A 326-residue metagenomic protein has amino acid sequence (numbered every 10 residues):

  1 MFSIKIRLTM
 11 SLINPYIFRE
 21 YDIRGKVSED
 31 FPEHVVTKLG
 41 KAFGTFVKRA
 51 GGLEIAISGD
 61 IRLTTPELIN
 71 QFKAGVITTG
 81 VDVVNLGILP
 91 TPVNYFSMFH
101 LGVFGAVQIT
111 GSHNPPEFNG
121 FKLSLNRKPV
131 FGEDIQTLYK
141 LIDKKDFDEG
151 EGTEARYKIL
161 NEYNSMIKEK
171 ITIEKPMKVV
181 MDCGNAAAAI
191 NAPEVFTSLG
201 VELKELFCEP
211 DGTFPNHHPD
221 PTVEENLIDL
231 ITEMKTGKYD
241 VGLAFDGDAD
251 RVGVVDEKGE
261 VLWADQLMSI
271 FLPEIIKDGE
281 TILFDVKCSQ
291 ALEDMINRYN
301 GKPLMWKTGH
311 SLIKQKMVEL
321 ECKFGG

Functional and structural regions predicted by a protein language model:
M1-T9: Short, Lys/Arg-enriched N-terminal segments with co-localized hydrophobic residues within the first ~10-30 amino acids
M10-A74, T78-G80, R156-V179: An N-terminal, well-structured beta->alpha segment
R19, I57, V83-I88, Q108-I109 (+7 more regions): General beta-strand structural signal in soluble alpha/beta enzymes
R49, E54-F118, V195-V255: N-terminal small/polar loop signature for handling phosphorylated ligands or for N-terminal nucleophile
E54-I55, F104-V107, K122, K178 (+7 more regions): Structural motif
V107, G120-I135, A249-K277: Glycine-rich phosphate-binding loop of actin/hexokinase-like ATP-binding domains
N119-G237: Gly/Ser/Thr-enriched, mixed-charge loops and adjacent short helices that form phosphate/oxyanion-binding elements
T137-S165, E169, K258-G326: Proline/glycine-rich low-complexity loops and linkers
